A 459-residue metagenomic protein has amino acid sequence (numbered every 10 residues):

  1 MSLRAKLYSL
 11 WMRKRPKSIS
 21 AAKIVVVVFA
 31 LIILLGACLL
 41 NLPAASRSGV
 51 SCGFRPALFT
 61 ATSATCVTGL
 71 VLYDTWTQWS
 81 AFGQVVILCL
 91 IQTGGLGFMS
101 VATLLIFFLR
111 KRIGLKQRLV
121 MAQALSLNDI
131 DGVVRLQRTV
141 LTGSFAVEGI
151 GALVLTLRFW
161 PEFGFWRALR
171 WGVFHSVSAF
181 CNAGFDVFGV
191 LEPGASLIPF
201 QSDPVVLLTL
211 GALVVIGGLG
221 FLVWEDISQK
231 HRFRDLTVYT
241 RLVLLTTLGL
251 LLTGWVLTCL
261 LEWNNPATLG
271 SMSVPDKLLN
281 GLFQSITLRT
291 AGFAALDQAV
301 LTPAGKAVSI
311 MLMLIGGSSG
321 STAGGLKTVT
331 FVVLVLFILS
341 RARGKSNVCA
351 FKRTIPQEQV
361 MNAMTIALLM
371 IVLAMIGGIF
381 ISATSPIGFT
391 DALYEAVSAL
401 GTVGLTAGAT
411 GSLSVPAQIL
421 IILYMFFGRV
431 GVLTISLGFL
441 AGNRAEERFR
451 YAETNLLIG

Functional and structural regions predicted by a protein language model:
M1-G459: Membrane-proximal intracellular helices of multi-pass ion channels
